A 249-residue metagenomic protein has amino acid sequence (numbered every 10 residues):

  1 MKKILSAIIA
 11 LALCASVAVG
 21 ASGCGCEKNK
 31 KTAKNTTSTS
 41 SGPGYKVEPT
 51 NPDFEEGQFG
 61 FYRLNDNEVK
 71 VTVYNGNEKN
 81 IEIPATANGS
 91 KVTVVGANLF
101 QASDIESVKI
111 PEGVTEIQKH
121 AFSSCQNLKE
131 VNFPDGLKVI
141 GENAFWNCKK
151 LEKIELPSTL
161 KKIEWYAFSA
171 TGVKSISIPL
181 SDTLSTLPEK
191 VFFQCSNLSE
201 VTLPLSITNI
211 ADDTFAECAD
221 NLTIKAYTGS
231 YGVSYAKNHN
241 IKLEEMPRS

Functional and structural regions predicted by a protein language model:
K2, N29, N35-S38, H120 (+4 more regions): Asparagine/serine/threonine-enriched low-complexity, disordered tracts, especially those forming N-linked glycosylation
K3-C26: Sec-dependent N-terminal signal peptides of Gram-positive bacterial secreted proteins and lipoproteins
A18-P43: Sec-dependent signal peptide cleavage junction
G42-Y74: Short beta-strand/loop segment at the start of cytosolic alpha/beta domains
Q58-F59, L64-N67, G76-T93, S103-E116 (+6 more regions): Structural signature of tandem-repeat unit edges
G96-L99, Q118-S123, G141-W146, E164-S169 (+2 more regions): Consensus positions within tandem repeat domains that build extended binding/scaffold surfaces
F215-C218, H239: Acidic, glycine/polar-enriched metal-coordinating patches/loops that mediate binding to polyanionic ligands
